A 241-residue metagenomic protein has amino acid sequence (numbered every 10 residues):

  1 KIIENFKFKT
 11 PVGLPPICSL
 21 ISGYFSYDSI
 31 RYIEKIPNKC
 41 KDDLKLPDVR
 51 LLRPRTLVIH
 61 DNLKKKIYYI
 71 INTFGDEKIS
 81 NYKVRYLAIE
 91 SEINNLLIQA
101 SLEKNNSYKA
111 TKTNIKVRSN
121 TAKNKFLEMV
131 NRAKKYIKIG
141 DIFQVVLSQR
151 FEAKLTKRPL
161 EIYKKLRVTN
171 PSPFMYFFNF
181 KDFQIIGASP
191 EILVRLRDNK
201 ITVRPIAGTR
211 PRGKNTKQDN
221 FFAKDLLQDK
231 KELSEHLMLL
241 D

Functional and structural regions predicted by a protein language model:
K1-L240: Extended alpha-helical targeting/anchoring segments, especially N-terminal organellar/secretory targeting helices
